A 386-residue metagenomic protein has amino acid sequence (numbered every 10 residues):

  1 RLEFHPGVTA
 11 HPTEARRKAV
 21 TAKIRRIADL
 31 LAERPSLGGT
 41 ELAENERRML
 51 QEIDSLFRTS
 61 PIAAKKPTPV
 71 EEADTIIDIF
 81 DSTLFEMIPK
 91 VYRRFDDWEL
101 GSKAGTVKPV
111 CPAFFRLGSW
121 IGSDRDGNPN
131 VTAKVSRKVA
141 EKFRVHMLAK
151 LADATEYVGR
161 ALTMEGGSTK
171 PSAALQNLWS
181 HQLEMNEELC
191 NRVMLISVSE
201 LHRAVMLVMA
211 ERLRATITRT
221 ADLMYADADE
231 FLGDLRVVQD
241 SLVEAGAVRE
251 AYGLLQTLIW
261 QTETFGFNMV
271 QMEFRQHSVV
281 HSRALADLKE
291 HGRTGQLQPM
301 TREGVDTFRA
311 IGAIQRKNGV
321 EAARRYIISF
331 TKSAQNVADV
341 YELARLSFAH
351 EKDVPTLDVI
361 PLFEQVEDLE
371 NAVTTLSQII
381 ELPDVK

Functional and structural regions predicted by a protein language model:
R1-G292, M300, L357: Often metal-dependent polyanion-binding catalytic scaffolds in large enzymes
P69, V107-K108, S123, V131 (+4 more regions): Conserved alpha/beta-domain cores
